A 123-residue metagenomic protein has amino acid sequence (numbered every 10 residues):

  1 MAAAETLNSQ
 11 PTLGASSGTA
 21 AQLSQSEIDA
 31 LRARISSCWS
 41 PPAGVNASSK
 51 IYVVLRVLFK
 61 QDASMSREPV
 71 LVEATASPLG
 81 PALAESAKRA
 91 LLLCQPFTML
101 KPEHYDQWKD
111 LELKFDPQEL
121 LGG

Functional and structural regions predicted by a protein language model:
M1-S17, S36-S40, R56-T75, E85-G123: Conserved "boundary/linchpin" sites in short secondary-structure elements
S17, Q22-E27, P41-S48: Long, low-complexity, Ser/Thr/Pro- and Asp/Glu-rich intrinsically disordered
A21-D29, P78-E85: Soluble non-cytosolic domains of exported or imported proteins
D29-A33, S37: Internal, well-ordered alpha-helical scaffold/interface segments that support domain packing or protein-protein contacts
S49-V53: Short, small/polar residue-rich loop motifs at catalytic or cofactor-binding pockets
